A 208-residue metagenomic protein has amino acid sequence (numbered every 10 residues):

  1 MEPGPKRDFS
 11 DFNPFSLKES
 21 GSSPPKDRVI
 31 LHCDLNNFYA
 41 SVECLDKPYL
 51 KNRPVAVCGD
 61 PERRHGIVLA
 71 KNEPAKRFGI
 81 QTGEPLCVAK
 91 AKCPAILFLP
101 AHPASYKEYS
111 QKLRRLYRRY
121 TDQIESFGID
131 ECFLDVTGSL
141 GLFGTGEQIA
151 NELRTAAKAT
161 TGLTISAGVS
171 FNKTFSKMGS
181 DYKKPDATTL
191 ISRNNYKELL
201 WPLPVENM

Functional and structural regions predicted by a protein language model:
M1-M208: Gly/Gly-Pro- and Ser/Thr-rich, intrinsically disordered tail segments characteristic of DNA damage-repair and tolerance
